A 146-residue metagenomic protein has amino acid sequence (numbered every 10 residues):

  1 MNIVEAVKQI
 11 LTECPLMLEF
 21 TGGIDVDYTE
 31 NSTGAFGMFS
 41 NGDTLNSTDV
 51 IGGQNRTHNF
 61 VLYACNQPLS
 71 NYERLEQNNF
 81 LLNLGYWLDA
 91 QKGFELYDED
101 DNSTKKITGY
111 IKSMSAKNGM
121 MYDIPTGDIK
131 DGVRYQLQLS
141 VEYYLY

Functional and structural regions predicted by a protein language model:
M1-G23, D27, D43-Y146: Charged, amphipathic alpha-helical segments and their flanking helix caps
S32-N41: A short, hydrophobic beta-strand-centered structural micro-motif
